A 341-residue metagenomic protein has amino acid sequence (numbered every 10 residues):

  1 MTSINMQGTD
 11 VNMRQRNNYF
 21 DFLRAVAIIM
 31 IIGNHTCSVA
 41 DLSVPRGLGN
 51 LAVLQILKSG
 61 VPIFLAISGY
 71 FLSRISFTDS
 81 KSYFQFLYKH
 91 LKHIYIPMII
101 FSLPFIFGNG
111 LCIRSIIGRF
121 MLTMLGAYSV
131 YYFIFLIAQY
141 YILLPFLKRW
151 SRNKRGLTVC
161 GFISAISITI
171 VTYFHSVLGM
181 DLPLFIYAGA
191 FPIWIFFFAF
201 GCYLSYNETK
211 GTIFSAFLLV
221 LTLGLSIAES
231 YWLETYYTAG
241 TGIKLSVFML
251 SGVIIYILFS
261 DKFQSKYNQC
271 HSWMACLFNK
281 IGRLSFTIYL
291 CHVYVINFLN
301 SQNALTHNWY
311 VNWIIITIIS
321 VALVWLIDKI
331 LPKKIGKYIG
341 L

Functional and structural regions predicted by a protein language model:
N18-S76, I94-S102: Functionally critical transmembrane alpha-helices in membrane proteins and complexes, commonly lining
I29-T36, S102-F107, F162-S176, L219-E234 (+1 more regions): Aromatic-anchored segments of alpha-helical transmembrane domains
G49-V61, M121-L136, Y173-F197, I227-V253 (+2 more regions): Interfacial loop-to-helix transition and helix-capping segments at the boundaries of transmembrane helices
L54-L65, I75-I113, I117-Y131, F135-Y140 (+3 more regions): Transmembrane alpha-helical segments and their boundary/interface "anchor" motifs in multi-pass integral membrane
L72-S80, G108-G110, F146-R152, F200-K210 (+2 more regions): Structural signal for the C-terminal ends of transmembrane alpha-helices and the immediately following loop
F105-Y206, I327: Hydrophobic alpha-helical segments with transmembrane-like composition
P192, T209-N279, R283-T287, Y294 (+2 more regions): Alpha-helical transmembrane segments and terminal signal-anchor/GPI-anchor hydrophobic tails, characterized by long
L331-L341: Membrane-proximal cytoplasmic C-terminal regulatory module of class A 7TM GPCRs
